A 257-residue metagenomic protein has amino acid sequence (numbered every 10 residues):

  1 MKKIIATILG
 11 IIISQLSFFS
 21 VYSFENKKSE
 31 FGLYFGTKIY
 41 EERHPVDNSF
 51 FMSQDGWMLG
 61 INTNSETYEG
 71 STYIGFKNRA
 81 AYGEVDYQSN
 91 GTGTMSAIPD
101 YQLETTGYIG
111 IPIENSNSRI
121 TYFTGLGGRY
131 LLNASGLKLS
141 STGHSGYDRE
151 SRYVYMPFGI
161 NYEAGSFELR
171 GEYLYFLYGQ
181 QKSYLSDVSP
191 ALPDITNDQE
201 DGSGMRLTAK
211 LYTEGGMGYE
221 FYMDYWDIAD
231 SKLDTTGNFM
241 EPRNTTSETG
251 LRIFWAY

Functional and structural regions predicted by a protein language model:
S20-N90, F254-A256: Short glycine/proline- and aromatic-enriched beta-strand/turn motifs that initiate or cap beta-hairpins
Y22-S29, S65-G75, I111-T121, E163-L169 (+1 more regions): Short loop/turn motifs that connect adjacent beta-strands in outer-membrane beta-barrel proteins
K27-S29, S53-L59, T72, Y82 (+5 more regions): Residues that define the transmembrane beta-barrel architecture of outer-membrane proteins
F35, L59-T67, T105-I113, L126-G128 (+5 more regions): Residues on the lipid-exposed face of transmembrane beta-strands in outer-membrane beta-barrel proteins
F35-R43, N78-D86, I111, L126-A134 (+4 more regions): Transmembrane beta-strands of outer-membrane beta-barrel pores
E41-S53, D86-I98, L137-R149, S183-E200 (+1 more regions): Extracellular loop and loop/strand-boundary signature of outer-membrane beta-barrel proteins
T121-F123, G127-T196: Detector for outer-membrane/organellar transmembrane beta-barrel domains, recognizing the amphipathic beta-strand
E168-L174, K182, A191-Y257: Predominantly the C-terminal beta-signal and adjacent terminal strand-loop region of outer-membrane beta-barrel
